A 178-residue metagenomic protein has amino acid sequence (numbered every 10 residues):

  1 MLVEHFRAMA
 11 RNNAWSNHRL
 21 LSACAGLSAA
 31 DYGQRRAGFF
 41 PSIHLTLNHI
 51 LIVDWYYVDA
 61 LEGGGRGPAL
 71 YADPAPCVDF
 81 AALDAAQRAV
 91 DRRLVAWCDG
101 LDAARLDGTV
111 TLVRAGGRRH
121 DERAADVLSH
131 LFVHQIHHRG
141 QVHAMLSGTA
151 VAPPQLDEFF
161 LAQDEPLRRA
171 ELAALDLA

Functional and structural regions predicted by a protein language model:
R7-D73, R114-A178: Short, contiguous alpha-helical
G65-G108: Helix-adjacent hinge/juxtasegments
T109-V113: Internal catalytic-core helix/loop-beta-alpha segment that presents or stabilizes conserved functional determinants
